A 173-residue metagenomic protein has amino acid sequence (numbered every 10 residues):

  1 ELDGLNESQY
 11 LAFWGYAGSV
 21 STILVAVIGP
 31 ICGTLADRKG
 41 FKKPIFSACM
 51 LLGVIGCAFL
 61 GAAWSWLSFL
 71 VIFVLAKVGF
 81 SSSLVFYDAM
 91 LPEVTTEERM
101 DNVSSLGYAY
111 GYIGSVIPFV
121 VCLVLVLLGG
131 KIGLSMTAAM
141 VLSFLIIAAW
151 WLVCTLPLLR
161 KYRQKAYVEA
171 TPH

Functional and structural regions predicted by a protein language model:
L5-Y10, K42, L106, V124-A149: A membrane-interface helix-boundary motif in multi-pass transporters
L11-T34, V116-F119: Central cavity-lining transmembrane alpha-helices of secondary-active solute carriers, predominantly the Major
L24-A26, D101-V126: Glycine-rich segments within core transmembrane alpha-helices of 12-TM secondary carriers
A26, S47-W66: C-terminal ends and interior cores of transmembrane alpha-helices in multi-pass membrane transporters/permeases
A36-L51: Cytoplasmic membrane-interface "Motif A"-like loop-to-helix N-cap segments of 12-TM Major Facilitator Superfamily
S65-F73: Short hydrophobic/alpha-helical segments at membrane-entry points of transmembrane helices in Major Facilitator
I72-Y110: Cytoplasmic helix-loop-helix junction between adjacent transmembrane helices in 12-TM secondary transporters
P118-K131, A148-Y167: C-terminal membrane-cytosol helix-exit motif in multi-pass small-molecule transporters
